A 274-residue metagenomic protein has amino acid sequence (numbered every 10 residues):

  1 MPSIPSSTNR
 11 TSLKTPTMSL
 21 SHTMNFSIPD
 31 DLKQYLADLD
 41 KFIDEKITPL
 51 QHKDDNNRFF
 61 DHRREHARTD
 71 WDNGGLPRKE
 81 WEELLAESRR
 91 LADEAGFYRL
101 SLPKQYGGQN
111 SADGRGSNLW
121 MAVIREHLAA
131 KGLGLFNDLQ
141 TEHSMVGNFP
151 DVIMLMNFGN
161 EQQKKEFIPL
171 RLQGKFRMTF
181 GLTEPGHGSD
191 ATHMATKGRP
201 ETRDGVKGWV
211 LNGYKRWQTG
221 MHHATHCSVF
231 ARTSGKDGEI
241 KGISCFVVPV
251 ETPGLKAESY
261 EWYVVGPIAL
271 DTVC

Functional and structural regions predicted by a protein language model:
P2-I4, T8-M145, E166, L170 (+1 more regions): Amphipathic, small/basic residue-rich leader segments at the start of a protein or domain
L32, I43, G96, I124 (+5 more regions): Buried hydrophobic positions in well-ordered alpha/beta secondary-structure cores of metabolic enzymes
F136-Q162, G188, P200: N-terminal glycine-rich flavin-associated loop
Q173-L182: A short, Trp-centered hydrophobic/proline-enriched beta-strand micro-motif
G186-S189, W217-G220, K236-D237, W262-A269: Short Gly/Pro-enriched turn/cap motifs at secondary-structure boundaries
D190-N212: Cytochrome P450 C-terminal beta-domain/meander region
K207-E258: A short core secondary-structure module
E251-C274: Flexible, small-/acidic-enriched active-site or ligand-binding loops
